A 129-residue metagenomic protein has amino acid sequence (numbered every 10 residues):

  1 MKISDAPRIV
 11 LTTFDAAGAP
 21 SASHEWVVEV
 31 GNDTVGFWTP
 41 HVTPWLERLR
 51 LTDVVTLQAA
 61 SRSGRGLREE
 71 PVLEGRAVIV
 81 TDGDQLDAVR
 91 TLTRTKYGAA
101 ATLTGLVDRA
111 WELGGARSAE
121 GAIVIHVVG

Functional and structural regions predicted by a protein language model:
M1-S4: N-terminal helix-cap/turn-to-beta initiation motif at the start of protein domains
A6-V42, E47, V55-A59, E69-L73: Short beta-strand segments
V42-R109, A119-V128: Short, structured beta-strand-loop surface elements
E112-A116: Short, exposed beta-strand-loop hairpins at the edges of beta-sheets in extracellular/periplasmic proteins
